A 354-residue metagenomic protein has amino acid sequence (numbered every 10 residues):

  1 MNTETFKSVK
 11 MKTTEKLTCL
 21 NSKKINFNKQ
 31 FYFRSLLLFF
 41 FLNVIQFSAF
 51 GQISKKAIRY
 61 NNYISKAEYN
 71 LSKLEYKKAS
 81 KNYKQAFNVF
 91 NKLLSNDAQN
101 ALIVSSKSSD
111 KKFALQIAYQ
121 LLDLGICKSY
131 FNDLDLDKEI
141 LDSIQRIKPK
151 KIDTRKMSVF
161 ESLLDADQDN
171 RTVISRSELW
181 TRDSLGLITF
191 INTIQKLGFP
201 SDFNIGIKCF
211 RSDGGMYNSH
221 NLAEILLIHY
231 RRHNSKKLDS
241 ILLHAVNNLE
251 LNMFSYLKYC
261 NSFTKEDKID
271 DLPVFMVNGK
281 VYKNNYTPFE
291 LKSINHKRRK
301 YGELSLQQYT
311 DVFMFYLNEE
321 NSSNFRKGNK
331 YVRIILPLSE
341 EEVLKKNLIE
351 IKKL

Functional and structural regions predicted by a protein language model:
M1, N96-L122, F254-K280: Compositionally biased, low-hydrophobicity segments enriched in charged and small polar residues
M1-Y60: Bacterial Sec-dependent N-terminal signal peptides
M11, L17-N21, I25, F47 (+9 more regions): Hydrophobic transmembrane signal anchors and adjacent membrane-proximal interface regions, especially in viral
F39-F40, K55, A67, E178 (+1 more regions): Generic detector of short alpha-helix boundary/capping microenvironments and adjacent low-complexity segments
Q52-K56, K73-L74, V89, K265-I269: Short hydrophobic/aromatic-rich motifs at helix boundaries and adjacent loops
S54, N70, V281-Y282: Short, contiguous strand/loop micro-motifs
I58, I64-D97, A101-N234, L243-N248: Preference for long, solvent-exposed alpha-helical segments and helix-linker "stalks"
Q168-L354: Short beta-strand and adjacent turn/loop elements
